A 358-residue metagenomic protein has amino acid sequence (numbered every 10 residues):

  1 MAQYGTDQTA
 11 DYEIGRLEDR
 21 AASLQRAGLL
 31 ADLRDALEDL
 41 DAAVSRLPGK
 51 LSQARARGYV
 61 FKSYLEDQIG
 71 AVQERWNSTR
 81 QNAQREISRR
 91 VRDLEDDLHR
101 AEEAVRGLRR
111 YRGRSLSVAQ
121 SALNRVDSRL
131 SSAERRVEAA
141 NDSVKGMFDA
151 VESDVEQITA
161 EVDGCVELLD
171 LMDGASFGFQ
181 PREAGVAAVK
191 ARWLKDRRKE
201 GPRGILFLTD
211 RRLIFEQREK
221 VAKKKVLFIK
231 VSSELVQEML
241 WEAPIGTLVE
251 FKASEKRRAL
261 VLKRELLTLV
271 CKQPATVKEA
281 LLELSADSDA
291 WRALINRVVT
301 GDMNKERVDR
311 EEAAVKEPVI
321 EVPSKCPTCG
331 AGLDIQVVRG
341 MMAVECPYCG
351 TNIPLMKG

Functional and structural regions predicted by a protein language model:
A2-E95, R125-F207: Anionic N-terminal interaction surfaces
V91-R129: Extended, EK/Q-rich alpha-helical coiled-coil segments that serve as long dimerization/scaffolding arms in large
G201-R203, E216-G330: Acidic, Ser/Thr- and proline-rich intrinsically disordered linker/docking segments of eukaryotic scaffolds
T209-D210, Q273: Short loop/turn segments that connect beta-strands within the blades of beta-propeller domains, predominantly WD40
C329, C346-C349: Short Cys/His-rich metal-coordination motifs, predominantly Zn2+-binding knuckles/fingers
G330-L333, N352-L355: Cys/His-rich microdomains that often coordinate metals
Q336-E345: Short linker/helix segments within small regulatory modules
